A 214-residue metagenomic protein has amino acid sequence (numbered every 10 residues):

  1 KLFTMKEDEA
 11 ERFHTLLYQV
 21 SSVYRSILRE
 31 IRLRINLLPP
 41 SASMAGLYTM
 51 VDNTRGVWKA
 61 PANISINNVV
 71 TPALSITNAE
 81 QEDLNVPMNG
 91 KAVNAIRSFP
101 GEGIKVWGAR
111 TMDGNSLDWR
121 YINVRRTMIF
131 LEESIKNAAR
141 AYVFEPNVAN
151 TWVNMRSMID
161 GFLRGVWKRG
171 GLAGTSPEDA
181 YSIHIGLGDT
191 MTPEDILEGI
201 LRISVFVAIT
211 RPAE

Functional and structural regions predicted by a protein language model:
K1-E214: Structured, hydrophobic secondary-structure cores that serve as assembly/anchoring elements
